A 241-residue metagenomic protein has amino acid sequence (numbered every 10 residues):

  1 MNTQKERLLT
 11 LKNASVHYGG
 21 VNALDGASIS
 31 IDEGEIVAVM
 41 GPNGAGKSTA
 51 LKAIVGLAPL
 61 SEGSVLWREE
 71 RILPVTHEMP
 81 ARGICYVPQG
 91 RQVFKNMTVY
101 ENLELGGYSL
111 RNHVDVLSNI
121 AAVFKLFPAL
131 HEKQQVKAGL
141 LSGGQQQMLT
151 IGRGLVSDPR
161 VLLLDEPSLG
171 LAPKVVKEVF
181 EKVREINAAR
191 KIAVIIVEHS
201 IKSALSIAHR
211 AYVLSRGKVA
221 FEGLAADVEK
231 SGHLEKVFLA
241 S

Functional and structural regions predicted by a protein language model:
G19, P59, T76, V99-S118 (+3 more regions): ABC-type ATPase nucleotide-binding domains, specifically the catalytic core motifs of the NBD
M40-P42: The feature captures the beta-strand-to-loop junction immediately N-terminal to the Walker
V55: Helix-to-loop junction immediately C-terminal to a conserved catalytic motif
R71-R91, H113-I120, E132-Q135, D227-G232: ABC ATPase NBD coupling module
K137-L141: Conserved ABC ATPase signature
G154-L155: ABC ATPase C-loop
K177-R190: Helical segment within the ABC ATPase nucleotide-binding domain
